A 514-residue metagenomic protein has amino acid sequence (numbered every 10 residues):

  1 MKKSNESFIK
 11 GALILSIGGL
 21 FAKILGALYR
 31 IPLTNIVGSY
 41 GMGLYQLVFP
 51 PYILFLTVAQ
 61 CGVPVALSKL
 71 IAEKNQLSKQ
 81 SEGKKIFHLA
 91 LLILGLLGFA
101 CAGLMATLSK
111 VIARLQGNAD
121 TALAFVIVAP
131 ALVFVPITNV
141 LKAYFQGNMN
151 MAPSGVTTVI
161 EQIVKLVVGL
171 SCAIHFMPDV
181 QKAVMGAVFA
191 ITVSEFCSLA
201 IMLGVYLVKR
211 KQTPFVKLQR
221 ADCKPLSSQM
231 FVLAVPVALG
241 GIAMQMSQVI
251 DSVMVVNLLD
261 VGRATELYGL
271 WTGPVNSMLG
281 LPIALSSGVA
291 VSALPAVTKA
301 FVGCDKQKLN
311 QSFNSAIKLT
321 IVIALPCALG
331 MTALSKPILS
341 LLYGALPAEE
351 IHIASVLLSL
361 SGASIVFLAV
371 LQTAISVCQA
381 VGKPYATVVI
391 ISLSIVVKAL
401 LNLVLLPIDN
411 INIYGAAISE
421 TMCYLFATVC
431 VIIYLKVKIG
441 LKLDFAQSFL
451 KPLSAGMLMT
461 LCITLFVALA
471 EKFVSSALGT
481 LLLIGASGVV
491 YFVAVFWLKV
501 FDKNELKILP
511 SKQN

Functional and structural regions predicted by a protein language model:
M1-L25, K85, A221-G241, E505-N514: N-terminal membrane topogenesis motif
S7-V65, A102, A106, L132 (+1 more regions): Signature of the first transmembrane helix
I24-M42, A113-R114, F176, I242-P282 (+2 more regions): Helix-terminus/linker motif at the lipid-water interface of multi-pass membrane proteins
C61-Q76, A284-F313, I375: Helix-loop junctions and terminal segments of transmembrane helices in multi-pass membrane transport/translocation
K110-I127, T332-I365: Interfacial segments at transmembrane-helix termini and the short loops linking adjacent helices
F134-T157, A363-L393: Membrane-interface junctions at transmembrane-helix termini in multi-pass inner-membrane proteins
V156-Q181, Y385-N412, C423-Y434, A455-V467 (+1 more regions): Alpha-helical transmembrane segments of multi-pass membrane transporters and transport-associated inner-membrane enzymes
L465-N514: Membrane-proximal transmembrane or re-entrant/amphipathic helices at the cytosolic face
